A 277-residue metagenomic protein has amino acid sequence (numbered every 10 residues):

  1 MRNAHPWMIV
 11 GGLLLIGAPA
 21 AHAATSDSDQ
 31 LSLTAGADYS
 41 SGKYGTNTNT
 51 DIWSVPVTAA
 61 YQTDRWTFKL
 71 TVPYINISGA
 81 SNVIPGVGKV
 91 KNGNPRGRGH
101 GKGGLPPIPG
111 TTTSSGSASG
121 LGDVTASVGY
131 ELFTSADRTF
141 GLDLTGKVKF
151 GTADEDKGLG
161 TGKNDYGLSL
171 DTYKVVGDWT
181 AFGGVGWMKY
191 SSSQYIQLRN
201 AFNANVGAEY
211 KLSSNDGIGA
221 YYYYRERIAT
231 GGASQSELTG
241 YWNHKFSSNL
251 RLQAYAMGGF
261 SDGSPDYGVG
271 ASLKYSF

Functional and structural regions predicted by a protein language model:
M1-D29, K102-L105: Cleavable N-terminal export/targeting peptides
A23-D156, G160-S192, A201, G207-N243 (+3 more regions): Transmembrane beta-barrel domains of Gram-negative outer membranes and organellar outer membranes
I196: Active-site cleft segment of glycoside hydrolase catalytic domains centered on the general acid/base Glu
